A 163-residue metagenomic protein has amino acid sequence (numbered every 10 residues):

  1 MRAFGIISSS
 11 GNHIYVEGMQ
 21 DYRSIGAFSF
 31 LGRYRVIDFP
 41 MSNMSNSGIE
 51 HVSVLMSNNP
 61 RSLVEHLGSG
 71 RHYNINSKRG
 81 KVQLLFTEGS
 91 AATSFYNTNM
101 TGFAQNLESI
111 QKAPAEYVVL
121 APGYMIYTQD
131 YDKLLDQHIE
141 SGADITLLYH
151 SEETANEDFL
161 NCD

Functional and structural regions predicted by a protein language model:
M1-D163: Unchanged
